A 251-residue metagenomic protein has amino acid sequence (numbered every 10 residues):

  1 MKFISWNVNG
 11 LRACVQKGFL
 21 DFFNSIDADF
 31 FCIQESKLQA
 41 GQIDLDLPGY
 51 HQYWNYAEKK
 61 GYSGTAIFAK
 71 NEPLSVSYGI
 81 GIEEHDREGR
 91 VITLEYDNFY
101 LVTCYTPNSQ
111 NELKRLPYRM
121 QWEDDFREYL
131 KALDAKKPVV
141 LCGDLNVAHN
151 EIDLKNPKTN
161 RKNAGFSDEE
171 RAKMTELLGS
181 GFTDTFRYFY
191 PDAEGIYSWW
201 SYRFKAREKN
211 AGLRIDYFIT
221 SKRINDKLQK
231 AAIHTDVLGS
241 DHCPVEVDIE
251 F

Functional and structural regions predicted by a protein language model:
M1-L47, A57, Y62-S63, H149 (+1 more regions): N-terminal, active-site-proximal structural segment of metallo-dependent hydrolase catalytic domains
M1-N9, N98-Q110, C142: Active-site-proximal beta-strand elements of phosphoester/diester hydrolases
N7, F23-G41, L101, L130-E151 (+4 more regions): Active-site beta-strand/loop signature of hydrolases that rely on acidic residues for catalysis
K37, Q42-S109: Structured beta-strand-rich core segments of catalytic domains in phosphoester-bond hydrolases
H51, D125-A211, I215: Metal-dependent phosphoesterases centered on the DNase I-like endonuclease/exonuclease/phosphatase
K60-S75, I196, F204-D226: Conserved beta strand-loop-helix elements of the APE1-like EEP
K70, L94-D97, S221-K222, V247-F251: Active-site beta-strand termini and strand-to-loop segments that position acidic
G81-I82, P107-E123, K158-N163: Surface-exposed cleft-lining segments at the edges of enzyme active sites
